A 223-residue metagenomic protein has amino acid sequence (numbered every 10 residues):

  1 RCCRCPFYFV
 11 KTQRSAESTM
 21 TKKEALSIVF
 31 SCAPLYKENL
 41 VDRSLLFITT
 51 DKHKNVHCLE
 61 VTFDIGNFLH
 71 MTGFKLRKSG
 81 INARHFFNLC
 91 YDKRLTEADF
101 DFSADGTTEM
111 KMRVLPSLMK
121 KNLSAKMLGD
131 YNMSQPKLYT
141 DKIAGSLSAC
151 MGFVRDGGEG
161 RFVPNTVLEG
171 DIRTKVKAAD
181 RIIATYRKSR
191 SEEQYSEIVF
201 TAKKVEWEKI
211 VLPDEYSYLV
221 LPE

Functional and structural regions predicted by a protein language model:
R1-D141, R187-E223: An acidic, glycine-rich, mixed-charge low-complexity segment common to nucleic-acid enzymes
P136-K142, A149-V154: Catalytic micro-motifs at enzyme active sites that drive phosphoryl/nucleotidyl and oxygen chemistry
L147-G157, R161-V205: Compact beta-sheet-dominated globular domain cores
